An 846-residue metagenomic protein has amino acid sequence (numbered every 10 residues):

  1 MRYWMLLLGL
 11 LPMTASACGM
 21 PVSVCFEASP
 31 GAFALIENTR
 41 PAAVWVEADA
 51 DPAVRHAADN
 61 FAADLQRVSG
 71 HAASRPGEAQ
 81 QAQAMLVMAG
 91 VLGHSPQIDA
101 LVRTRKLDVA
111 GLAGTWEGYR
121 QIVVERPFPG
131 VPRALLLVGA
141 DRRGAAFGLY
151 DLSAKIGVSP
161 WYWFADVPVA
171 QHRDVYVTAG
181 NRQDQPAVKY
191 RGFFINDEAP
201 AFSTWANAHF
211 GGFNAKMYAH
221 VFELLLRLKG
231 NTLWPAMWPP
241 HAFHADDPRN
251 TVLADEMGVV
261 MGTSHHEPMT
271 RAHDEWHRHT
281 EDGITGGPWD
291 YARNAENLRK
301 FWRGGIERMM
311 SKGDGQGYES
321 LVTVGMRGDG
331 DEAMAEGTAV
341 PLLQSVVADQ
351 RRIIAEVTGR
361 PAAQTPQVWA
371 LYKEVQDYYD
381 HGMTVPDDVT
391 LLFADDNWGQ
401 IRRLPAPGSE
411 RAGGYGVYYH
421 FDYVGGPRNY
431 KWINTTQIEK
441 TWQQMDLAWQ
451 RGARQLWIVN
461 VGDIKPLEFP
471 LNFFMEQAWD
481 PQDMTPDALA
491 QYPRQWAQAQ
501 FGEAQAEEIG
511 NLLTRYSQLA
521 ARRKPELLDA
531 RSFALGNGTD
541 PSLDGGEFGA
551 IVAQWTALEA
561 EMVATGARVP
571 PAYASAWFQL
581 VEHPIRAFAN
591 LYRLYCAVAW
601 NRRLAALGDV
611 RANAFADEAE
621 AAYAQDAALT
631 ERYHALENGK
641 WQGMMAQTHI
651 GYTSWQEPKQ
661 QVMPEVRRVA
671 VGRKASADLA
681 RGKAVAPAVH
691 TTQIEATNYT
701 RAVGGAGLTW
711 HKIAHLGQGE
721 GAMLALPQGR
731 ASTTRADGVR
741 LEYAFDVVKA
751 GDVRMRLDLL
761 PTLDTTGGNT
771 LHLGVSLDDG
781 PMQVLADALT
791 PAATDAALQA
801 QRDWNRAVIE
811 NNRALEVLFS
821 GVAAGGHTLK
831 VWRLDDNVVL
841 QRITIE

Functional and structural regions predicted by a protein language model:
W4-M13: Bacterial N-terminal signal peptides
A17-Q185, K749: Contiguous, structured surface segment used for ligand recognition
D64, L107-A292, V368-Y372, G382-Q400 (+4 more regions): Feature activates predominantly on carbohydrate-active enzymes
P168-H172, Y492-G651, V739-L741, L759: C-terminal non-catalytic alpha-helical accessory regions
P168-Y176, A245, L253-E256, G287-A412 (+3 more regions): Gly/Pro-rich turn-and-neighbor structural signature
L226, N231-W234, H241, R249 (+2 more regions): Structured mid-domain segments that build the active-site/substrate or prosthetic-cofactor binding neighborhood
A612-A696, W710: C-terminal amphipathic alpha-helical interaction region
Q661-E846: Extracytoplasmic
